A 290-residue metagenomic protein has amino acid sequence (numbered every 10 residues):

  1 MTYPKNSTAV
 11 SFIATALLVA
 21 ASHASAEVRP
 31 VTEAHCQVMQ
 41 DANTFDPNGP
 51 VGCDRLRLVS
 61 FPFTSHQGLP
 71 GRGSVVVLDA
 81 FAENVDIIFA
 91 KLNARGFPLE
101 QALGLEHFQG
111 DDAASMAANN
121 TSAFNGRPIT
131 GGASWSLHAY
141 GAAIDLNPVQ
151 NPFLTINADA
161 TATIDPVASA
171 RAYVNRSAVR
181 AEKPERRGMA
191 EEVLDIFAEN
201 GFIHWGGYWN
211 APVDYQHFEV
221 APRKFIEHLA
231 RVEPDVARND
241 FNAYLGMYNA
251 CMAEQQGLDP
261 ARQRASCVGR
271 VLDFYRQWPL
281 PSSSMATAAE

Functional and structural regions predicted by a protein language model:
T2-F12: Bacterial N-terminal signal peptides that target proteins for export
A21-H23: N-terminal signal peptide c-region/cleavage motif recognized by signal peptidases
G49-A118: Active-site acidic/histidine clusters and adjacent loop/turn architecture that either coordinate catalytic ions
G52-R55, W135-G141, A198: Extracellular/periplasmic catalytic domains that process cell-envelope and extracellular macromolecules
F81-I88, A142, M189-V193: Stable alpha-helical elements in mature extracytoplasmic
R95-P98, G141-A142, A198-H204: Loop/turn elements at helix/coil->beta-strand transitions in domains of secreted/extracellular proteins
S115-V149, L154: Mid-length scaffold segments of soluble, non-membrane domains
I129, W135, P148-E290: Catalytic cores and adjacent binding grooves of peptidoglycan-active enzymes
